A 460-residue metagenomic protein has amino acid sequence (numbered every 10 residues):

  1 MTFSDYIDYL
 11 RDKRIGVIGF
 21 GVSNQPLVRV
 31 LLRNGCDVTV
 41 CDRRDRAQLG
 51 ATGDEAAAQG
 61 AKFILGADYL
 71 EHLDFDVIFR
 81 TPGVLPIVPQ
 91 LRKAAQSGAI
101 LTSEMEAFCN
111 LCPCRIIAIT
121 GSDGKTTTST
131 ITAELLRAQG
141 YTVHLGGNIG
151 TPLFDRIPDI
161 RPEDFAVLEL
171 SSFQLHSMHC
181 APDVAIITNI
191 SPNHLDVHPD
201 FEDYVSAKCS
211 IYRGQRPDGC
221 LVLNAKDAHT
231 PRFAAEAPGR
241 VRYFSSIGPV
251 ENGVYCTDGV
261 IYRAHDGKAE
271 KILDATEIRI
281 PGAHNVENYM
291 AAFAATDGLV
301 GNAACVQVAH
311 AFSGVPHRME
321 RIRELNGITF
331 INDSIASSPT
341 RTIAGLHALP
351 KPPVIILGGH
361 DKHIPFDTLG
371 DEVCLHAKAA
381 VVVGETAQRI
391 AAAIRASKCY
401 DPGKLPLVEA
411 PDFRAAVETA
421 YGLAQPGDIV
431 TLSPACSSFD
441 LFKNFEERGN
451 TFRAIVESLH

Functional and structural regions predicted by a protein language model:
M1-S103, A107, G301: N-terminal leader/targeting and accessory segments in enzymes
F3-R14, N24-N34, T142, L273-A379: Nucleotide phosphate-binding/pyrophosphate-handling subdomain across enzymes that bind or process nucleotide phosphates
L31, I78, I119, N148 (+12 more regions): Residue-level signal for inorganic ion chemistry
R33, E71-F75, P82-A225, H229-R240 (+3 more regions): Phosphate-binding loop of NTP-binding sites
D37-R44, L221-A225, I356-L357, H376-E385: Short internal beta-strands
V38-D42, H144-L145, V167, Y243 (+1 more regions): Short beta-strand "acidic-cap" motif of Rossmann-like dinucleotide-binding folds
T39-R43, I64-A67, T102-E106, P238-C256 (+4 more regions): Beta-strand->loop->alpha-helix junctions that form or flank phosphate-binding loops in nucleotide-handling enzymes
T52-D54, Q59, D367-G427: C-terminal helical cap/extension that packs against the catalytic core of soluble nucleotide-cofactor enzymes
